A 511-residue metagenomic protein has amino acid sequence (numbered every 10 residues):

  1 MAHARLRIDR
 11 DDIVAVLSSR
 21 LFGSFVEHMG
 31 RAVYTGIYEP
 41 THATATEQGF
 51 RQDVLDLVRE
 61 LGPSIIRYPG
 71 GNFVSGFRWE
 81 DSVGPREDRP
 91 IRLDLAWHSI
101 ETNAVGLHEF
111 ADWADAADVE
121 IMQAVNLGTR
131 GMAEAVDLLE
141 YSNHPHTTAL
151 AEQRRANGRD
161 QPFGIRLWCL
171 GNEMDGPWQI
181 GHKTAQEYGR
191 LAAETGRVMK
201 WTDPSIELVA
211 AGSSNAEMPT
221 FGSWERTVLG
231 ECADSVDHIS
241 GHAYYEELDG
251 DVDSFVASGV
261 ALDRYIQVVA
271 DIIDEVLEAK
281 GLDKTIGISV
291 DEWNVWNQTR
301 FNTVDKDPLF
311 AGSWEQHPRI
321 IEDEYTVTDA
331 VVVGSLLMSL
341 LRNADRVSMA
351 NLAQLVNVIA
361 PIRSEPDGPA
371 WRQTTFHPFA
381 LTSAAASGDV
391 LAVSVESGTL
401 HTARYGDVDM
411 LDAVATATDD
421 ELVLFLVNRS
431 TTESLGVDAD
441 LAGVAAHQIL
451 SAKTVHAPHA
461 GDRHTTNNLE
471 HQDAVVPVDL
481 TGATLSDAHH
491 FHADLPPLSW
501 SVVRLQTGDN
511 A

Functional and structural regions predicted by a protein language model:
M1-W224, L229-H238, L262-D263, Q267-A511: Non-catalytic accessory regions flanking glycosidase/transglycosidase catalytic cores in CAZymes
H242-A257: Active-site His/acidic residue clusters
